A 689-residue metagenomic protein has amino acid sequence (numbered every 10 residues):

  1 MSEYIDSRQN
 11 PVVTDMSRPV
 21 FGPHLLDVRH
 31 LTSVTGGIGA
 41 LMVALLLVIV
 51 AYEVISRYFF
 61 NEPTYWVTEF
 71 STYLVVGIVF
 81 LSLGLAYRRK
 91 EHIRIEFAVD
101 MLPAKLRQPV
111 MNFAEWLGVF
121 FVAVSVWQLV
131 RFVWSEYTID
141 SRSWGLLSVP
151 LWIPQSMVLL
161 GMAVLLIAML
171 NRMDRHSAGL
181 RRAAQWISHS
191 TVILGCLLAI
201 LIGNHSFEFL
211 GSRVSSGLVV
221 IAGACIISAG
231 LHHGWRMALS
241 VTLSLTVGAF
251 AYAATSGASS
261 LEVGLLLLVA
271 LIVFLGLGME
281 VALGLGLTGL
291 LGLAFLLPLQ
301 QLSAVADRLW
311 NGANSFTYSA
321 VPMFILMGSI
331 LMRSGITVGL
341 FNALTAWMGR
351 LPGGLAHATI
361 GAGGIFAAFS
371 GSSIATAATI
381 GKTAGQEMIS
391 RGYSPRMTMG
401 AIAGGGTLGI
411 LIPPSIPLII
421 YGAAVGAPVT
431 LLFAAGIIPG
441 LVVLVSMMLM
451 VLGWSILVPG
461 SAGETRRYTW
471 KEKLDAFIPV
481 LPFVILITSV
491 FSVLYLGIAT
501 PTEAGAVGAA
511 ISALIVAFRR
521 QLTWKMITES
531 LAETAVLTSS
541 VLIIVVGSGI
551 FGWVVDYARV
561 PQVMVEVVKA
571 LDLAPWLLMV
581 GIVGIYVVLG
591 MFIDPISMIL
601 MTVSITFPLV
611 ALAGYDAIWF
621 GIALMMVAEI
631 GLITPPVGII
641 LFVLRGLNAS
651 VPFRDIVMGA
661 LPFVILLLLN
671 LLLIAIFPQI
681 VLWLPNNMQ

Functional and structural regions predicted by a protein language model:
M1-W235, L239, I543: Alpha-helical transmembrane segments and membrane-interface helix-loop junctions in multi-pass membrane proteins
S2-R8, V13, R181-Q689: Alpha-helical transmembrane segments of multi-pass membrane transport proteins
